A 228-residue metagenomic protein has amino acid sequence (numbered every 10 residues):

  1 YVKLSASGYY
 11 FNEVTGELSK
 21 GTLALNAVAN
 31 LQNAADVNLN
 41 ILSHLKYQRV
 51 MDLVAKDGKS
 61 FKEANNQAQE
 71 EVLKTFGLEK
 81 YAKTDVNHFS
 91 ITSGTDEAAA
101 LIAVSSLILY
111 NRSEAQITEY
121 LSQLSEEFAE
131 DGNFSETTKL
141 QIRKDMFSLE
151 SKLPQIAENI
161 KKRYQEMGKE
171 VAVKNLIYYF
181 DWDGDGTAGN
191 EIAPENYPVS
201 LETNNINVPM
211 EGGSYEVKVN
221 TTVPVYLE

Functional and structural regions predicted by a protein language model:
Y1-N196: Feature for extracytoplasmic/surface-facing segments of secreted or surface-associated proteins, emphasizing
N196-E228: Extracellular lectin-like interaction modules
